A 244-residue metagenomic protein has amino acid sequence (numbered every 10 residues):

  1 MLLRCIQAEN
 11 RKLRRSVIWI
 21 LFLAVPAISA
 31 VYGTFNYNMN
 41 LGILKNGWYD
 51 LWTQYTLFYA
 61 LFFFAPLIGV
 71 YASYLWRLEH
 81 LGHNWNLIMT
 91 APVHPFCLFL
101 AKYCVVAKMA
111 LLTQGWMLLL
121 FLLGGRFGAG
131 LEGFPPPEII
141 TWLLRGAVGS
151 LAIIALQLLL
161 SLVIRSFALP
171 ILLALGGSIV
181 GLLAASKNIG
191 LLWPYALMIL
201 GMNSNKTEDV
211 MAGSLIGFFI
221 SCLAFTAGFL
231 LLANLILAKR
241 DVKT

Functional and structural regions predicted by a protein language model:
M1-P26: Aromatic- and glycine-rich beta-strand/loop motifs that create alpha-glucan
M1-Q7, W76-M89, A147-P170: Cytoplasmic juxtamembrane interface segments
V17-W19, G82, H94-F96, L100 (+3 more regions): Membrane-helix interface segments
L21-P26, I164-L182: Pore- or pathway-lining transmembrane helices of multi-pass membrane proteins that form conduits for solutes/ions
P26-I68, L100-F167, S204-F219: Secretory targeting signals
Y32-W52, I171, L175-T244: Terminal transmembrane helical anchor/hairpin motif
Y74-A107: Helix-loop-helix units of permease transmembrane domains in multi-pass membrane transporters, especially ABC
L78, A91, L122-R126, L162 (+1 more regions): Transmembrane helix-loop junction
